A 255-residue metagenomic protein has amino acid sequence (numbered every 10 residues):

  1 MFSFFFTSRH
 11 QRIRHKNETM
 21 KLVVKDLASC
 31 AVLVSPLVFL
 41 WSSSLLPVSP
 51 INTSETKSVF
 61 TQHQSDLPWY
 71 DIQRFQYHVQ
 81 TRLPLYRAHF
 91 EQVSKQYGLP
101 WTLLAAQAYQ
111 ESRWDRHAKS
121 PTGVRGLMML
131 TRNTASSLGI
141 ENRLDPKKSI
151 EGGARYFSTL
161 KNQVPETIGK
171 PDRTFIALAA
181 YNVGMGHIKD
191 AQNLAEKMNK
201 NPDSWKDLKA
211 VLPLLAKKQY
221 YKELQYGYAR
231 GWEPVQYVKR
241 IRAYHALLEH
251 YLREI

Functional and structural regions predicted by a protein language model:
M1, S8, V34-S35, I168-D172 (+1 more regions): Alpha-helix capping and helix-coil boundary motifs
M1-V23: N-terminal Lys/Arg-rich, disordered targeting/topogenic segments
F2-F4, S44-P50: Extreme N-terminal leader/anchor segments
S3-T7, L40, T61: Compositionally biased, low-structure terminal segments
Q11-R12, K16, L37, V48-I51: Generic low-complexity segments that are intrinsically disordered, proline-rich and/or Lys/Arg-biased
L22, D26-S29, Q92: N-terminal cationic amphipathic segment used for targeting or macromolecule association
D26-S44: Hydrophobic membrane-insertion alpha-helices, especially the h-region of bacterial N-terminal signal peptides
I51-I255: Catalytic glycan-binding domains that act on GlcNAc-containing polysaccharides
